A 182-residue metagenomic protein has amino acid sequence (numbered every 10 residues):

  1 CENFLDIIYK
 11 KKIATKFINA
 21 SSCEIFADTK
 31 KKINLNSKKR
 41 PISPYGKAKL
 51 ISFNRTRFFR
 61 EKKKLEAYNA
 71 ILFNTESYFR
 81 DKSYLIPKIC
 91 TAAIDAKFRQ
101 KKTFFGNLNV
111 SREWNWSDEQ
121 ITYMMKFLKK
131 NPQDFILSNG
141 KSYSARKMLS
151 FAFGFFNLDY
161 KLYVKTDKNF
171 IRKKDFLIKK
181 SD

Functional and structural regions predicted by a protein language model:
E2, T15-K16, E24-R80: Catalytic helix-loop patch of NAD(P)-dependent Rossmann-fold dehydrogenases
N3-F4, I8, R55-T56, Y123 (+1 more regions): Hydrophobic positions on the long internal alpha-helix of Rossmann-like NAD(P)-dependent oxidoreductase domains
D6-I7, R57-E61, C90-T91: Alpha-helical segments that scaffold the active site and NAD(P)H-binding pocket of short-chain dehydrogenase/reductase
I8-K16: A short helix->loop->beta-strand "cap" motif at the edges of active sites that frequently abuts
I42-Y45, L72-S83, N107-D118, N139-K141: Glycine-rich "substrate-gating" loop/helix at the edge of Rossmann-like oxidoreductase active sites
A93-D182: C-terminal substrate-binding subdomain of Rossmann-fold SDR/epimerase-dehydratase oxidoreductases
